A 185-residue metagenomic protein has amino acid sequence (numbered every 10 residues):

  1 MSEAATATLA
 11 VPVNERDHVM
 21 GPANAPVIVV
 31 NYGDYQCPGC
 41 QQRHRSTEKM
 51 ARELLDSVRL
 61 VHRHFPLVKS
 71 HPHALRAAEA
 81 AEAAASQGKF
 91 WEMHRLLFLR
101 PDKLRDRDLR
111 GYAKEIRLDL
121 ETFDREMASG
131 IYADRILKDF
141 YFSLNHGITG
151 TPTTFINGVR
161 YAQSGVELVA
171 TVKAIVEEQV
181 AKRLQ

Functional and structural regions predicted by a protein language model:
M1-A10, Q185: N-terminal targeting signals for export/organelle localization
T8, V13-E15, T122, I156: Residue-level signal for pocket-adjacent positions within structured domains
A10-V27, R52: A short beta-strand-turn-helix
V11-P12, Q42, R135: Short secondary-structure boundary/capping elements
V19-M20, L104, Y161: Short clusters of hydrophobic/aromatic residues that line enzyme substrate/ligand-binding pockets
P26, D34, T151: Residues immediately within or flanking Cys/His clusters that coordinate Zn2+ in small zinc-binding modules
V30-K114, D119, I175, Q179-Q185: Structural alpha/beta surface segment adjacent to cysteine/selenocysteine redox centers across thiol/disulfide enzymes
R45-K49, G111-Q185: C-terminal cap of thioredoxin/glutaredoxin-like
